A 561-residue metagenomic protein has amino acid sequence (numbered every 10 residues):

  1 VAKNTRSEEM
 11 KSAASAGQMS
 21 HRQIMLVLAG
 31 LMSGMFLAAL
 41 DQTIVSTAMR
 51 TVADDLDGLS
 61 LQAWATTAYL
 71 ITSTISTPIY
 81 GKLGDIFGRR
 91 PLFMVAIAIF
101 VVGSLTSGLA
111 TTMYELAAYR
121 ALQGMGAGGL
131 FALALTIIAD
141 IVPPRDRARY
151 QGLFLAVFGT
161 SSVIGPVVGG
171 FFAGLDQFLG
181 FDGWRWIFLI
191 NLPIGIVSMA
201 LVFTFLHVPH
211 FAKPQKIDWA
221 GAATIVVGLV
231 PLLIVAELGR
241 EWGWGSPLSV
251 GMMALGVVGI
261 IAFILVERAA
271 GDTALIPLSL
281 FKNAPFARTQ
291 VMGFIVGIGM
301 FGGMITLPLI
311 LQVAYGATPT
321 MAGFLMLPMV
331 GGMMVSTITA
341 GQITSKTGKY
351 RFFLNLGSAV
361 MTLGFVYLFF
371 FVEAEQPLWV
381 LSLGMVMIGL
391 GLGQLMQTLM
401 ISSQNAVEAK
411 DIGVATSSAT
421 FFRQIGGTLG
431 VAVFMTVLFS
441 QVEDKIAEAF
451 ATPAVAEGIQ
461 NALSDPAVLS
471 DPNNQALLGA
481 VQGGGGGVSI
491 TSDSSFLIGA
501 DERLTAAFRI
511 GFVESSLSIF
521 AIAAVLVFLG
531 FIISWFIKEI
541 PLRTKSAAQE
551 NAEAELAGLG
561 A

Functional and structural regions predicted by a protein language model:
A2-V27, L31, L265, K346 (+1 more regions): Transmembrane-helix exit segments and adjacent C-terminal regions of multi-pass membrane proteins
Q23-S76, A117, A220, W242-M252 (+5 more regions): Transmembrane core module of solute transporters
M49, I164-A173, P308, A340 (+2 more regions): Small-residue (Gly/Pro/Ala) motifs that create kinks and tight helix-helix packing interfaces
G84-G221, P247, G331: Helix-loop-helix hairpins in multi-pass membrane proteins, especially solute transporters
R89-V95, F352-L354, I519: Juxtamembrane helix-start motifs in multi-pass secondary transporters
R149-Q151, V157, G303, M326 (+2 more regions): Small-residue-rich alpha-helical segments with characteristic i,i+4
L192-F211, V226-L238, G256-A270, G530-K538: C-terminal membrane-cytosol helix-exit motif in multi-pass small-molecule transporters
